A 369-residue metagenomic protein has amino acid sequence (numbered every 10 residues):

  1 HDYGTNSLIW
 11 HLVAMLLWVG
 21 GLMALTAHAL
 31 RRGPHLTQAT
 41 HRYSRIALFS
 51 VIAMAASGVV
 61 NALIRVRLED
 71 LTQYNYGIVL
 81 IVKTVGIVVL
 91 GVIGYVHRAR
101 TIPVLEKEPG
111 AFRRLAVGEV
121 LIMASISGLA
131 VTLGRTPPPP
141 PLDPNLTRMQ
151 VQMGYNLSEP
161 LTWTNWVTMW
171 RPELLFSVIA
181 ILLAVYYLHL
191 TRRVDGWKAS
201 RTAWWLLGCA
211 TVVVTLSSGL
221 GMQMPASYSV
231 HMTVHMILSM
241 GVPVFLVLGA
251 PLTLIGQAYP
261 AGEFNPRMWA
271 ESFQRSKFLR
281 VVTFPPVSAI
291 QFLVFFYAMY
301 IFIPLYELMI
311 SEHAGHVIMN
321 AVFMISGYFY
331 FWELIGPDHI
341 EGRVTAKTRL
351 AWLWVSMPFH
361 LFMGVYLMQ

Functional and structural regions predicted by a protein language model:
H1-R171: Polytopic transmembrane helical bundles with strong interfacial aromatic enrichment
H1-T5, M54-E69, I126-P141, A210-P225 (+3 more regions): C-terminal ends of transmembrane alpha-helices and the immediately adjacent extracellular/lumenal or cytosolic loop
T5, E159-Q291, F295-L308, E312: Early transmembrane hairpin module of multi-pass membrane proteins
V13-A27, K83-A99, S125-I126, L175-Y186 (+2 more regions): Hydrophobic cores of alpha-helical transmembrane segments in multi-pass inner/ER membrane proteins, independent
A14-G21, G315-L334, K347-V365: Alpha-helical membrane segments in multi-pass integral membrane proteins
M23-R42, Y95-R114, V185-K198, L246-L279 (+1 more regions): Cytoplasmic membrane-interface segments at the C-terminal ends of transmembrane helices
L25-Q38, L71, N75-Y76, Q150-Y155 (+5 more regions): Hydrophobic alpha-helical transmembrane segments
R32-N61, E108-A124, W205-A210, M268-F296 (+1 more regions): Interfacial and helix-entry/exit segments of alpha-helical transmembrane bundles in multi-pass inner-membrane proteins
